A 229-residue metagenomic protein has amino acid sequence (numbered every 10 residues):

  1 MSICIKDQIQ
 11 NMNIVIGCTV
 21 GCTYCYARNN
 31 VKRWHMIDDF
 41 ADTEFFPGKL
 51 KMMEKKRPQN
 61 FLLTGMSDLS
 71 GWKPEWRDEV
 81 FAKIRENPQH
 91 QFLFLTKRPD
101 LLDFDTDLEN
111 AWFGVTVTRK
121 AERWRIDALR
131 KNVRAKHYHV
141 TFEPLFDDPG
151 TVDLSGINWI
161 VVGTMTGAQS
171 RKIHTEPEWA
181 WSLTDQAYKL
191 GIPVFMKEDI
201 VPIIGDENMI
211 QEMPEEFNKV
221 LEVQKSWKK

Functional and structural regions predicted by a protein language model:
M1-I9, F146, T151-K229: Auxiliary Fe-S-binding modules of radical SAM enzymes
M1-W112, K120-R134, P149-L154: Conserved Radical SAM active-site core
F61-L63, F92-F94, F113-V115, Y138-F142 (+2 more regions): Hydrophobic faces of well-ordered beta-strands that scaffold small-molecule active sites in alpha/beta enzyme cores
S67, R98-D100, V117-R119, P144-F146 (+2 more regions): Active-site-proximal loop/turn and secondary-structure-junction residues that shape catalytic pockets, frequently
W72, F142, E176-P177: Nucleic-acid endo/exonuclease domains
E79-A82, L129-H137, H174-Q186: Long, well-ordered alpha-helical scaffolding segments within enzyme catalytic domains, especially pronounced
E86-F92, R134-H137, T184-V194: Structural alpha-beta junctions
T118, E122, I173-E176: Short capping loops/turns at secondary-structure boundaries
